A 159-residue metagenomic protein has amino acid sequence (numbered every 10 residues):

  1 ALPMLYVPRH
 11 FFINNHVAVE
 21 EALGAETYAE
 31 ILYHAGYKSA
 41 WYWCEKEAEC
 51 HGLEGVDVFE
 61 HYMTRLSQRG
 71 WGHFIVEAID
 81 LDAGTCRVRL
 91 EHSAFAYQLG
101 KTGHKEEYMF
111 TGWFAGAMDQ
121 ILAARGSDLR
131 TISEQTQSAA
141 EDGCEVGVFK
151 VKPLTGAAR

Functional and structural regions predicted by a protein language model:
A1-M109, G126-T131, Q137-R159: N-terminal accessory segment detector
Y108-R125: Active-site helix/loop of acyl-thioester processing domains in fatty-acid/polyketide metabolism, spanning hotdog-fold
